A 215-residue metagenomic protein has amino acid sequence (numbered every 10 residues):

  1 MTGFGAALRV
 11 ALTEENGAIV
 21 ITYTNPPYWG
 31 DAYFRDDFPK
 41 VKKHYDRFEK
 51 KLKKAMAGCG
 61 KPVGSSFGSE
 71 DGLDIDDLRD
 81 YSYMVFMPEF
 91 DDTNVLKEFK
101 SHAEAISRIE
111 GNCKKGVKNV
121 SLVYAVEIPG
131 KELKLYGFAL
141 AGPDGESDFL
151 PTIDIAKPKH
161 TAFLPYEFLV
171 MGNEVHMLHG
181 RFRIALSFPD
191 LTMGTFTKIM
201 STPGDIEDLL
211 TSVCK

Functional and structural regions predicted by a protein language model:
M1-I19, Y23: Mid-chain, structured segments of secreted extracytoplasmic proteins
N16, N25-P27, R181-F182: A mature extracytoplasmic/lumenal domain signature
I21-Y23, Y33, V175-R181: Short, well-ordered beta-strand elements
T22, P26-F67: Hydrophobic alpha-helical segments and helix pairs
G58-S82: Charged, amphipathic alpha-helical linkers/stalks
R79-A156: Flexible, glycine-rich surface segments
Y124-K215: A cross-kingdom marker for long, charged
